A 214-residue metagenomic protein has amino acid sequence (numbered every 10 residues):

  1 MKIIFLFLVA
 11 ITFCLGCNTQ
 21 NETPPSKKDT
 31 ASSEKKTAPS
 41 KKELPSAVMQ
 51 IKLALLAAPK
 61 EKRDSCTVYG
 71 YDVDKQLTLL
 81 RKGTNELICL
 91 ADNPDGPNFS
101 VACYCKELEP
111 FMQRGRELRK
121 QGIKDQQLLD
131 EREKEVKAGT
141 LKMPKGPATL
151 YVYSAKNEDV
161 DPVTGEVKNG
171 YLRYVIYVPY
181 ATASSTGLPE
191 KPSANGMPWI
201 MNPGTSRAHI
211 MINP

Functional and structural regions predicted by a protein language model:
I4-T12: Sec-dependent N-terminal signal peptides
C14-G16: C-terminal motif of bacterial Sec signal peptides marking the signal peptidase cleavage site
T19-T30: Bacterial Sec signal peptide processing site at the extreme N-terminus
D29, S33-P214: Primary mode marks residue(s) on the alpha4-beta5-alpha5 output face of response regulator receiver
